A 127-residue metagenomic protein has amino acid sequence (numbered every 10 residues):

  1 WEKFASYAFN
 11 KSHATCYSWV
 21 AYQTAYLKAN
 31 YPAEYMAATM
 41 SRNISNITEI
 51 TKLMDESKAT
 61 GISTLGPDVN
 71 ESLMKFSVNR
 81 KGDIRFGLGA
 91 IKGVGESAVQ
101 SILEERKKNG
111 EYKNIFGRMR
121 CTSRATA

Functional and structural regions predicted by a protein language model:
W1-A127: Noncatalytic, beta-rich nucleic-acid-contacting surfaces in large DNA/RNA-processing enzymes
